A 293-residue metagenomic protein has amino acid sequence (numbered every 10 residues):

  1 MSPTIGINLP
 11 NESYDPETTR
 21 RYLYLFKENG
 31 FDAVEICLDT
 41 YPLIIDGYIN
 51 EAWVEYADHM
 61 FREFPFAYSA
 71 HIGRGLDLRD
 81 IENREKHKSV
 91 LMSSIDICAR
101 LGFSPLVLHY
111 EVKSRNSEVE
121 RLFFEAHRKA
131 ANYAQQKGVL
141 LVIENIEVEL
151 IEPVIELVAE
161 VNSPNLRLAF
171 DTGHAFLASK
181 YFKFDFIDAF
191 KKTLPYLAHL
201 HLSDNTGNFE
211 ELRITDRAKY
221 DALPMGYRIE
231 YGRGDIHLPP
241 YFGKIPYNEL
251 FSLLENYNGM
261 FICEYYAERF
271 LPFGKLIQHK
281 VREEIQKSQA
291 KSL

Functional and structural regions predicted by a protein language model:
M1-I95, A99, R167, E283-L293: N-terminal pre-domain/capping segments
S2-G6, R20, Y24-K27, I151 (+2 more regions): Histidine-acidic metal/acid-base catalytic patches
N8-E12, C37-Y41, G73-G75, E111-K113 (+4 more regions): Active-site beta-loop-alpha junctions enriched in small/polar residues
F31, C98-F103, L197, N258: A structural motif
D32, A67, S104, L140 (+1 more regions): Residue-level detector of anion-binding/catalytic polar loops
V34, C98, L141, D171 (+2 more regions): Conserved, mostly hydrophobic/aromatic
Y48-E55, R84-M92, E120-R128, Y181-F190 (+2 more regions): Charged helix-capping and loop-helix junction motifs
E63, D80-F170: Active-site acidic/histidine proton-transfer and metal-coordination neighborhood in alpha/beta enzyme cores
